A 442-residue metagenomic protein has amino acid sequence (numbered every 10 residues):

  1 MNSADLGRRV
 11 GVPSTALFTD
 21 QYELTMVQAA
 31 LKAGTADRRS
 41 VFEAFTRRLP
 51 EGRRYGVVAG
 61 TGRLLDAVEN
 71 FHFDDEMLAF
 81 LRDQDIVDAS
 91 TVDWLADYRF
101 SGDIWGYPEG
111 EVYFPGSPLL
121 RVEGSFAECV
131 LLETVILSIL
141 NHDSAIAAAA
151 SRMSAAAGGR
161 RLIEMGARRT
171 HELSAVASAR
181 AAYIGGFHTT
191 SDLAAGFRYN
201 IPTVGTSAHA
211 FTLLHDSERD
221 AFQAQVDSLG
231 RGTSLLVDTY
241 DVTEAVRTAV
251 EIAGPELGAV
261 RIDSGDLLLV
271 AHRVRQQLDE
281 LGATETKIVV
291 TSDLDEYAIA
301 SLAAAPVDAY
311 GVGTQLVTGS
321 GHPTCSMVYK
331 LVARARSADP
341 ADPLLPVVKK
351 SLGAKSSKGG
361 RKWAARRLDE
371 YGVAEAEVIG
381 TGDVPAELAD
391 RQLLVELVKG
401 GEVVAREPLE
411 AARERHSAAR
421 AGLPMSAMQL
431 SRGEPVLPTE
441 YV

Functional and structural regions predicted by a protein language model:
M1-S228, L331-V442: Ordered alpha/beta subdomains of enzyme catalytic regions
N2, A210-Y371: Glycine-rich phosphate/ribose-binding loops and adjacent secondary-structure elements that form binding surfaces
